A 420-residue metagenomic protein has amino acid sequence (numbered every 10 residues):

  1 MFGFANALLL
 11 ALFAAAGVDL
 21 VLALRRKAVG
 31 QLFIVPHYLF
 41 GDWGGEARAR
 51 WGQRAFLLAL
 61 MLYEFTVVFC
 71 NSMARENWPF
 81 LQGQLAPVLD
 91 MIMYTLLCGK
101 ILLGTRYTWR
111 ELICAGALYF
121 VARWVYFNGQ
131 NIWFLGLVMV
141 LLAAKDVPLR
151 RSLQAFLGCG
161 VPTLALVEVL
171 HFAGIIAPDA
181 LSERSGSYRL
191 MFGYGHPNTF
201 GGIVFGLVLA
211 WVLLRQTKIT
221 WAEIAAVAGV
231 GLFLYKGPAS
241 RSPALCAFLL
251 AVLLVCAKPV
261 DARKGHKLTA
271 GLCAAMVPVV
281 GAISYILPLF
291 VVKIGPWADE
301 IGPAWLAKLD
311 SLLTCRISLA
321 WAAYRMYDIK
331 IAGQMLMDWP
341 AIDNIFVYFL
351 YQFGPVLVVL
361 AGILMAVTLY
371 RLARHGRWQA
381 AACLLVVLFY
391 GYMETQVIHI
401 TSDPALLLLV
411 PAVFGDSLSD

Functional and structural regions predicted by a protein language model:
M1-L12: Hydrophobic transmembrane alpha-helical segments in integral membrane proteins
A15-R26, Y285, G415-D416: Alpha-helical transmembrane segments
V21-A23, L62-R75: Alpha-helical transmembrane segments of multi-pass membrane proteins
L24-Q53: Membrane-interfacial, low-structure loops and terminal tails that flank and connect transmembrane helices in multi-pass
G45-V68, Q84-P296, N344, F349-S419: Hydrophobic transmembrane helix bundles of membrane-integrated enzymes that assemble and modify cell-envelope
V68-P87, P296-A304: Juxtamembrane/transmembrane-helix boundary motifs at the membrane-water interface
S284-L306, R316-L319: Oxyanion-binding "anion nests"
A307-I342, F353-V359: TM-adjacent membrane-interface loops and short helices in multi-pass inner/ER membrane proteins
